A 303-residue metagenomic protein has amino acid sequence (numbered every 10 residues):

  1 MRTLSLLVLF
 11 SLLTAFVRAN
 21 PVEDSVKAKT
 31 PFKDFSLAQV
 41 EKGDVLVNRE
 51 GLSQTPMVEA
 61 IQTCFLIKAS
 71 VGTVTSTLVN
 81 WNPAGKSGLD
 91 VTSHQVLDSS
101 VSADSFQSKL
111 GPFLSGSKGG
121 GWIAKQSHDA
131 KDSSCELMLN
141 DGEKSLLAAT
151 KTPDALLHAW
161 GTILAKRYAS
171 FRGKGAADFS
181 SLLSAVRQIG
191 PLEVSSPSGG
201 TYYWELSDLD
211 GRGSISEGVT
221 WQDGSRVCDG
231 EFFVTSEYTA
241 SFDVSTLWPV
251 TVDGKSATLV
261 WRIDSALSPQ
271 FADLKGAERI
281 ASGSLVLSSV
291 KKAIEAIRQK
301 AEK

Functional and structural regions predicted by a protein language model:
S5-A15: Bacterial N-terminal signal peptides
N20-K303: Eukaryotic helix-grip
